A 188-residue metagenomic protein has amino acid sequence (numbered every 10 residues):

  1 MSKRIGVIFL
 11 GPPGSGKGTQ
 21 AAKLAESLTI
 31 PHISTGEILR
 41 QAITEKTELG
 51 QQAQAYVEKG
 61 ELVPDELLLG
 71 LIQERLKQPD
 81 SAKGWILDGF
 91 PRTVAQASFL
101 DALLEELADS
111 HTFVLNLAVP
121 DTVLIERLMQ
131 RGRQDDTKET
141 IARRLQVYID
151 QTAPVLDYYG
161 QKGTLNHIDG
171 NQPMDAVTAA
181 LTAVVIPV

Functional and structural regions predicted by a protein language model:
M1-V188: Glycine-rich phosphate-binding loop of ATP-dependent small-molecule kinases
